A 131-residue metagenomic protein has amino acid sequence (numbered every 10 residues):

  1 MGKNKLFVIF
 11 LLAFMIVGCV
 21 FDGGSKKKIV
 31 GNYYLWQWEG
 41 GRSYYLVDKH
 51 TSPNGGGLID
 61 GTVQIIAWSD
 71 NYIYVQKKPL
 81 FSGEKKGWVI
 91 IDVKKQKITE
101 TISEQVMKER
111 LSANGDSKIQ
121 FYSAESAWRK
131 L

Functional and structural regions predicted by a protein language model:
M1-C19: Sec-dependent bacterial lipoprotein signal peptides
G2-K3, F7, N54-G55, G61 (+1 more regions): Hydrophobic alpha-helical segments, principally membrane-spanning helices and signal/leader peptides
N4, S25-K27, G41, K77 (+1 more regions): Short, intrinsically disordered low-complexity segments
L6, Y34, H50, I73 (+2 more regions): Intrinsic disorder/low-complexity detector
F7, L12-A13, V30, W36 (+2 more regions): Compositionally biased amphipathic helical and low-complexity segments enriched in hydrophobic
C19-I66, Y122-K130: N-terminal export/targeting and maturation segments
V47-K94: Mature extracytoplasmic domains of secretory-pathway proteins
K95-L131: C-terminal partner/receptor-binding element of secreted or periplasmic proteins
